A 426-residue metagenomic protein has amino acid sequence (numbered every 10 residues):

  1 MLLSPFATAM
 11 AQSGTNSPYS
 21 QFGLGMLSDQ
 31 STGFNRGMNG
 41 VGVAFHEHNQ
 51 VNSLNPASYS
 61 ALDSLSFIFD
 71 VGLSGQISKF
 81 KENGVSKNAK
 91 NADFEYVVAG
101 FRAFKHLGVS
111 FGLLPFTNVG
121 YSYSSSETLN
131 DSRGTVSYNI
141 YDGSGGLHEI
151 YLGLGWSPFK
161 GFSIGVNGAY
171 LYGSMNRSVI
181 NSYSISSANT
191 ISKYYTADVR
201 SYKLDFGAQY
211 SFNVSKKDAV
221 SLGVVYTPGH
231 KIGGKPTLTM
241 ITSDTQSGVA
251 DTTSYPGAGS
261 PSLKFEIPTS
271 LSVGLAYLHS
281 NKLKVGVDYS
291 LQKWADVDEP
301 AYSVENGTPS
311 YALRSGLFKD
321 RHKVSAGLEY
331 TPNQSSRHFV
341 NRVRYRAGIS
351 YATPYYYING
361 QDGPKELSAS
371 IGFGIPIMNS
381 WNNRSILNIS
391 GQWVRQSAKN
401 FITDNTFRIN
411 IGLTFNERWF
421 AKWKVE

Functional and structural regions predicted by a protein language model:
L2-M10: C-terminal segment of classical bacterial N-terminal signal peptides
A9-P115: N-terminal, post-signal peptide beta-strand-biased segments of exported outer-membrane/organellar beta-barrel and other
Q12-G37, F104-E426: Outer-membrane beta-barrel porins/channels
